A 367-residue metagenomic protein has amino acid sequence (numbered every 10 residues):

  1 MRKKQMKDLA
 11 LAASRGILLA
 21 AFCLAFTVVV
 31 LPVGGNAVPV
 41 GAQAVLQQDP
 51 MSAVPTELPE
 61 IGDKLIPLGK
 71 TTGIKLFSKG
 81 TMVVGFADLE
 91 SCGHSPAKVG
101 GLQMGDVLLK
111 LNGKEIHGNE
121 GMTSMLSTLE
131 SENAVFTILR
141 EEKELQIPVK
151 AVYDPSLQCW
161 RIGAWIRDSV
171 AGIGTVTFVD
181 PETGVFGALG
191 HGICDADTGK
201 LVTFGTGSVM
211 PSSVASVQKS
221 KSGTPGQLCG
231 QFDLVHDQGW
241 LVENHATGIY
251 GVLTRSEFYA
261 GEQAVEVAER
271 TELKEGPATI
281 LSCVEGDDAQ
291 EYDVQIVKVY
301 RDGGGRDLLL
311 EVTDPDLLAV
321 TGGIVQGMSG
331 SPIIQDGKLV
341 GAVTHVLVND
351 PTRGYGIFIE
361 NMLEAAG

Functional and structural regions predicted by a protein language model:
R2, K7, A13-I66, N244-Y292: Interdomain regulatory linker/hinge segments that flank or connect interaction modules in polarity/junction/synaptic
V54-I61, T72, Q103, T123-G163: PDZ-domain C-terminal substructure recognizer with occasional recognition of PDZ-binding tails
K70-Q103: PDZ/PDZ-like groove recognition
K79, M104-G105, K274, S329 (+1 more regions): Short, flexible surface segments
A97-N119, I333-D336, V340-G341, H345: Conserved PDZ fold ligand-binding element
L108-L109, M122, A134, P155 (+4 more regions): Generic structural signal for buried aliphatic residues
K110-K143, D350-T352, G356-E360: PDZ domains, with a preference for the canonical peptide-binding region formed by the helix
Y153-G322, Q326, Q335-D336, T344 (+1 more regions): Serine endopeptidase catalytic core focused on the charge-relay Asp
